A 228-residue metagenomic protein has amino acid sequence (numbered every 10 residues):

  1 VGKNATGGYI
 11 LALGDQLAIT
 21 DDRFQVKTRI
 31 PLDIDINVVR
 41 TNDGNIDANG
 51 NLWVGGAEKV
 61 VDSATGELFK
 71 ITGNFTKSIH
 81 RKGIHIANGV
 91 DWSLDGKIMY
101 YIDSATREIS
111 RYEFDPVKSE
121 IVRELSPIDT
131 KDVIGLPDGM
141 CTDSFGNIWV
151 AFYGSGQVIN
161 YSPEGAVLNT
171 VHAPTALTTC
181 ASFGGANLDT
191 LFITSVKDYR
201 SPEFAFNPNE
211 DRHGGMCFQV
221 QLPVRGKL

Functional and structural regions predicted by a protein language model:
V1-I10, D35-N51, H80-M99, T130-N147 (+1 more regions): Beta-rich, blade/repeat-based domains predominating in secreted/periplasmic proteins but also intracellular
G8-D47, E58, D62: Glycine/small-residue-rich loop that forms an oxyanion/phosphate-binding "nest" at active or ligand-binding sites
Y9-D15, L52-D62, M99-T106, I148-Y153 (+1 more regions): Conserved beta-strand positions in repeat-built beta-propeller and related beta-rich domains
Q16-A18, G66-F69, E108-S110, Q157-I159 (+1 more regions): A short loop-to-beta-strand structural motif that recurs across blades of beta-propeller domains
K27-I34, F75-K82, R123-T130, A166-V171: A short beta-strand motif characteristic of beta-propeller blades
E108, D129-A166: Loop/turn-rich, solvent-exposed surfaces of beta-rich toroidal or solenoidal domains
Y112-E120, L222-K227: Short loop/turn segments immediately following beta-strands, especially the blade-tip and inter-blade linker loops
S182-L228: Blade-level signature of beta-propeller repeat domains, shared across WD40, Kelch, NHL, RCC1 and BNR/Asp-box propellers
